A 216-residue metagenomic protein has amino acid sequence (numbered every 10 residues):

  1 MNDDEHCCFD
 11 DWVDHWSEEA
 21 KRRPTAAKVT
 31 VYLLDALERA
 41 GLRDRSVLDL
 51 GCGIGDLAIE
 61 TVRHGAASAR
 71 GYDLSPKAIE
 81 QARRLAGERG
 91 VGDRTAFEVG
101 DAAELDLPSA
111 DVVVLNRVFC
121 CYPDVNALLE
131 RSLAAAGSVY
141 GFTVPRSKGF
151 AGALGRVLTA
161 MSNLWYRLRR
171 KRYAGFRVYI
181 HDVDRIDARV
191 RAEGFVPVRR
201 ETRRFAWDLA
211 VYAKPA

Functional and structural regions predicted by a protein language model:
M1-G41: Conserved class I S-adenosyl-L-methionine
I54-G65: Conserved SAM-binding loop of SAM-dependent methyltransferases across substrates and taxa, primarily the Class I
S75: Conserved SAM/SAH-binding beta-strand->alpha-helix loop
G90-A102: Conserved SAM-binding strand-loop segment of SAM-dependent methyltransferases
V112-D124: A short SAM/SAH-binding and catalytic strip from SAM-dependent methyltransferases
A127-S138: A short glycine-rich, Lys/Arg-flanked "PGG" loop and its adjoining helix->strand segment in the class I
G137-P145: Conserved beta-strand signature within the Rossmann-like core of class I S-adenosyl-L-methionine
P145-R189: C-terminal alpha-helical "lid/dimerization" subdomain adjacent to the S-adenosyl-L-methionine
